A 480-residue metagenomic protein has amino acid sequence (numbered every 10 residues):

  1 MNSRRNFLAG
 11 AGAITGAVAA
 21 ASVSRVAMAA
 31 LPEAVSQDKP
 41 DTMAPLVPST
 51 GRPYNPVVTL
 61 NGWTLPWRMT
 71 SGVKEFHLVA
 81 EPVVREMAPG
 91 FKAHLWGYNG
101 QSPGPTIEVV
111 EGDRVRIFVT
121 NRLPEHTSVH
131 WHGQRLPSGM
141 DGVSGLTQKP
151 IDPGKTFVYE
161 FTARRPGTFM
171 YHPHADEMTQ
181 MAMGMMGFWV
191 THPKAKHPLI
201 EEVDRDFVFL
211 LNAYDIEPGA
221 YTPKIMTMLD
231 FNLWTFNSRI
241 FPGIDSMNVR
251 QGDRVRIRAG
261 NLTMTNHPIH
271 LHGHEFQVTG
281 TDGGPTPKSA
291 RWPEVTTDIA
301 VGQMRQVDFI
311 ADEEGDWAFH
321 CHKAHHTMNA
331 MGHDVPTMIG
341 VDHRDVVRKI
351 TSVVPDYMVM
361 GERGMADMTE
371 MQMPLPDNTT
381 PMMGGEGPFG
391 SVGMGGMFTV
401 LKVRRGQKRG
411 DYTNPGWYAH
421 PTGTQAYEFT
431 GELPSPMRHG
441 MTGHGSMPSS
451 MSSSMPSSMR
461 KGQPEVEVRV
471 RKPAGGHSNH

Functional and structural regions predicted by a protein language model:
N2-H480: Copper-binding active sites and cupredoxin-like electron-transfer domains, recognizing His/Cys-rich ligand loops
